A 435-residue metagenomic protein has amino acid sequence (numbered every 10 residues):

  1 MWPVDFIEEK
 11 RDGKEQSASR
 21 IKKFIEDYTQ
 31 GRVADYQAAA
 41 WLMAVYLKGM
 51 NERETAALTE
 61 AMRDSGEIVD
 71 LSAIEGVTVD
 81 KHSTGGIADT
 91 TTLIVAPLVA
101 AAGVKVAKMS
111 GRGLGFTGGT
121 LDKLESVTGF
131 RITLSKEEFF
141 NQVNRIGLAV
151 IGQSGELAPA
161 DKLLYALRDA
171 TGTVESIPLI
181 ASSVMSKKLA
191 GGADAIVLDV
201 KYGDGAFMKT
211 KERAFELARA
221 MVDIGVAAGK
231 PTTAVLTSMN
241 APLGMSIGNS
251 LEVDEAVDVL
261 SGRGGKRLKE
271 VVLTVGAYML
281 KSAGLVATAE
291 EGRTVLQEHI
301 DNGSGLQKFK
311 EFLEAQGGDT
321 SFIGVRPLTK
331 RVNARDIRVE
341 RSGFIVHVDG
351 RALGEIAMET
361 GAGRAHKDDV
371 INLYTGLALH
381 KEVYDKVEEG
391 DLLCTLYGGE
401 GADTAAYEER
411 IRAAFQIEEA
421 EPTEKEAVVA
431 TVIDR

Functional and structural regions predicted by a protein language model:
M1, K10-A73: N-terminal glycine-rich anion-binding loops that anchor highly charged ligand groups
D5, K10, S17-A18, Y28 (+6 more regions): Well-ordered secondary-structure scaffolds
L47, L93-K105, K187-G192, A227-A228 (+1 more regions): Alpha-helix C-terminal capping segments
G49-S110, L114: Active-site cofactor/substrate anionic-group-binding motifs, chiefly glycine- and Lys/Arg-rich phosphate-binding loops
I87-A96, A100-A101, K108-M109, G115-G118 (+4 more regions): Short glycine/serine/threonine-rich phosphate/pyrophosphate-binding segments that cradle anionic phosphate groups
M109, V143, I151-S154, V184 (+2 more regions): Short beta-strand segments
K123-A149, R219-G225, G229: A glycine-rich helix N-cap at a beta->alpha junction
N144-A193: Phosphate/diphosphate-binding glycine-rich loops and adjacent basic-rich segments that engage nucleotide
